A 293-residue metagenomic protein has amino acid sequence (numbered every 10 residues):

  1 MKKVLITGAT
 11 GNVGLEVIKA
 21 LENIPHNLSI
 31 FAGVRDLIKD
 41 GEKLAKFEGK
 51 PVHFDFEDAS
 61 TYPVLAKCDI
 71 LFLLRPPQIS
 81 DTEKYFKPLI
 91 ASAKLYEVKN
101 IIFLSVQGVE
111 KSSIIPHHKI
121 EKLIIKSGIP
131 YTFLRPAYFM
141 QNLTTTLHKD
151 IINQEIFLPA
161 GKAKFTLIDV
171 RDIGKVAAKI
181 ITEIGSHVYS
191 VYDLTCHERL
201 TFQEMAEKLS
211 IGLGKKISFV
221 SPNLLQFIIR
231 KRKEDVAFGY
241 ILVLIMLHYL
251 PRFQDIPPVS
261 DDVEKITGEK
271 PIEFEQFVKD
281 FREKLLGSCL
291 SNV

Functional and structural regions predicted by a protein language model:
K2-H26: N-terminal Rossmann NAD(P)H-binding glycine-rich loop of SDR-like oxidoreductase domains
L5, A9, V34-Y96: NAD(P)H-binding glycine-rich loop region in Rossmannoid oxidoreductase-like domains and their noncatalytic homologs
P76-E155: Glycine-/Pro-rich loop/turn segments that contact NAD(P) or position catalytic residues in Rossmann-like domains
L143-D150, I180-V191, P257: Glycine/proline-rich active-site loop of Rossmann-fold NAD(P)-dependent oxidoreductases
P159-I180, S190: Substrate-positioning beta->alpha
K164-R171, T195-I211, L225-F227, I272-E273: Substrate-binding strand-loop-helix patch in Rossmann-like NAD(P)-dependent oxidoreductase/epimerase domains
Y192, L209-F253, L290-V293: Terminal hydrophobic/aromatic helix or amphipathic segment near a protein terminus
D262, T267-V293: Amphipathic terminal alpha-helices
